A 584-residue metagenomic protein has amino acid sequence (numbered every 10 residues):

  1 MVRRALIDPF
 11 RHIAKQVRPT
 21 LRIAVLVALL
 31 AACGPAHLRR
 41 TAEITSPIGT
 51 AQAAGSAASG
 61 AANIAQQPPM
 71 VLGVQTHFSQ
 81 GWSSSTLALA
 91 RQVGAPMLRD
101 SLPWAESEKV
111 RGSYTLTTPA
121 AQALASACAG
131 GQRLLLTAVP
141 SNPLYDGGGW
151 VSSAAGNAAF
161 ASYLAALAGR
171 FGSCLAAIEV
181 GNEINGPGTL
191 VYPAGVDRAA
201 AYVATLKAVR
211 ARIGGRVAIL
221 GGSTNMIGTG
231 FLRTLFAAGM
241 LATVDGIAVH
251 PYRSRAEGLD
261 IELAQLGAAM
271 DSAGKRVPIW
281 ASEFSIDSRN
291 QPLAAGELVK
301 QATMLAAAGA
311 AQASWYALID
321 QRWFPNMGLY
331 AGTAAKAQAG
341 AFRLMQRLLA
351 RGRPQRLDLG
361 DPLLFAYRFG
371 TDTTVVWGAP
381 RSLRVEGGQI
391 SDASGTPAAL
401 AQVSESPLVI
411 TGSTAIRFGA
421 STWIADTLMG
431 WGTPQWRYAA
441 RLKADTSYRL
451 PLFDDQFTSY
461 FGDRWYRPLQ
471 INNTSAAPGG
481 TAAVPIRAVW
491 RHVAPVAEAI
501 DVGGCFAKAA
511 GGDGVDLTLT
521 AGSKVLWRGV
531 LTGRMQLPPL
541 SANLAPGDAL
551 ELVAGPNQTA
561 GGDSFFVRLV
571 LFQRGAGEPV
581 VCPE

Functional and structural regions predicted by a protein language model:
G34-A36: Bacterial signal peptide processing site
R40-P96, S101: Boundary/entry segment of secreted carbohydrate-active catalytic domains
L87, S101-D146, A159, V196-A218: Aromatic-lined substrate-binding rim segments of carbohydrate-active enzymes
D146-V244, H250-Q265, S288-K300, F324-Y330: Active-site cleft segment of glycoside hydrolase catalytic domains centered on the general acid/base Glu
R289-F342: Aromatic/acidic polysaccharide-binding cleft in carbohydrate-active enzymes
D358-Q389: Carbohydrate-binding surface patches
P397-S421: C-terminal beta-strand-rich structural cap/linker in extracellular carbohydrate-active enzymes
A420-E584: Gly-Asp-aromatic-enriched flexible segments
